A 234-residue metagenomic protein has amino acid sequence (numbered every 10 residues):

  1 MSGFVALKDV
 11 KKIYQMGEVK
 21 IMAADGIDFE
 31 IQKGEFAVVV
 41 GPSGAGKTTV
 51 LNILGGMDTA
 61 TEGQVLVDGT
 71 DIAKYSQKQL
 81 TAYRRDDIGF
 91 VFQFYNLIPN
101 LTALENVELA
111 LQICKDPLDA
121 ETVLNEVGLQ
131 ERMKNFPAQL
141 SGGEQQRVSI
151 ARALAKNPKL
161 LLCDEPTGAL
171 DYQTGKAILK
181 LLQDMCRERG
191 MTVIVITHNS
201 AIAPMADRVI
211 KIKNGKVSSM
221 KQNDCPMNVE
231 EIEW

Functional and structural regions predicted by a protein language model:
F4-I212: ABC family nucleotide-binding domain
R208, K216-W234: Conserved beta-strand-loop-alpha-helix hinge in the C-terminal portion of ABC ATPase nucleotide-binding domains
